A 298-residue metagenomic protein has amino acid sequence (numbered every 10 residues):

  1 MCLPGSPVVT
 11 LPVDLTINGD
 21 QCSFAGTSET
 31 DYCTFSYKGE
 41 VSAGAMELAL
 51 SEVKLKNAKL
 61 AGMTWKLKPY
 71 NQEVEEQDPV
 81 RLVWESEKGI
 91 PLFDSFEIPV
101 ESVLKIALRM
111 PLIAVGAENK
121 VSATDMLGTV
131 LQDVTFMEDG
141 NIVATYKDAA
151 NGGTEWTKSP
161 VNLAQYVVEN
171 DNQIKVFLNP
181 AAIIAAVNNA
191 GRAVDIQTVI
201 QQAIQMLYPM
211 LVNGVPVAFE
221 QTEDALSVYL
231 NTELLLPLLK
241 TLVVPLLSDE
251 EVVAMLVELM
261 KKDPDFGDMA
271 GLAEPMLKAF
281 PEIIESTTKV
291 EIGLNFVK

Functional and structural regions predicted by a protein language model:
M1-K298: First exposed extracellular module after export/assembly in secreted or surface-exposed proteins
